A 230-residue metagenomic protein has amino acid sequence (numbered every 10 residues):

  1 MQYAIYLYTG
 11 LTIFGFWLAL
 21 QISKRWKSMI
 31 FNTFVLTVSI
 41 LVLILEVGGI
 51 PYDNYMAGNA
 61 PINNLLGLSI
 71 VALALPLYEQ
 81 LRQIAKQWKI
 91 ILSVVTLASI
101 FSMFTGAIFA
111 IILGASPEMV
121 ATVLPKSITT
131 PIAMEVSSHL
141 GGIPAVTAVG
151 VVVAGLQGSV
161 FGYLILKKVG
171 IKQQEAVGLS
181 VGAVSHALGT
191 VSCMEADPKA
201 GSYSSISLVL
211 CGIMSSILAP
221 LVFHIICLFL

Functional and structural regions predicted by a protein language model:
M1-T12, M56-V71, P117-P125, V146-V153 (+1 more regions): Structural signature of hydrophobic alpha-helical transmembrane segments
Q2-T12, F16-Y78, Q83-V94, A98: Helical membrane-embedded segments and adjacent short helical loop/helix-boundary regions of multi-pass membrane
Y8-L11, L81-G106, A148-Q157, L208-M214: Entry/N-cap segments of selected transmembrane alpha helices and their immediately preceding amphipathic helices
Q21, V42-L43, F104-I112, P131-V136 (+3 more regions): Alpha-helical transmembrane segments of multipass membrane proteins
P76-W88, I111-I112, E135-V153, K168 (+1 more regions): Helix-loop-helix hairpins and the membrane-proximal interhelical loops of multi-pass alpha-helical transport proteins
I84-S137: Hydrophobic, well-structured mid-protein blocks that either form specific transmembrane helices
P117-V146, V152-Q157, K168, K172-L210: Alpha-helical membrane segments and immediately flanking helix-loop junctions that form or couple to the substrate/ion
L218-L230: Juxtamembrane boundary at the C-terminal end of a transmembrane helix
